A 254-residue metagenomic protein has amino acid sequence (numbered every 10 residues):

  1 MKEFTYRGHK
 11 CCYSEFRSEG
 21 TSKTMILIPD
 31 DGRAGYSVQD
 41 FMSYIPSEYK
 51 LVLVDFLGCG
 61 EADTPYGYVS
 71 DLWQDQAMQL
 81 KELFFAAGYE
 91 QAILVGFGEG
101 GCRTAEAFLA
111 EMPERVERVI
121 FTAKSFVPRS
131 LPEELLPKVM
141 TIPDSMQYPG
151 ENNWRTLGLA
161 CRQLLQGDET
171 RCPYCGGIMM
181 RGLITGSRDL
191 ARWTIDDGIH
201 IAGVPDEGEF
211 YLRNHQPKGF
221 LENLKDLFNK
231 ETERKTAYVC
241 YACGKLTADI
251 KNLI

Functional and structural regions predicted by a protein language model:
M1-M25, E48-Y49, Y89, R155-L165: Alpha/beta-hydrolase fold catalytic core
H9-D63: Conserved HGGG/HGGXW glycine-rich cap/lid loop of the alpha/beta-hydrolase fold
F56-V95: Active-site loop/oxyanion-hole signature of alpha/beta-hydrolase fold enzymes
E90-S130: Conserved hydrolase catalytic core segment
T122-L164: Helix-rich cap/lid subdomain of alpha/beta-hydrolase
E169, A237: Residues immediately within or flanking Cys/His clusters that coordinate Zn2+ in small zinc-binding modules
C172-C175, C240-C243: Short cysteine-rich clusters marking metal-coordination/redox-active sites
R181-G182, D249-I250: Short, non-ligating residues that shape and space the ligands of small metal-coordination modules and catalytic
